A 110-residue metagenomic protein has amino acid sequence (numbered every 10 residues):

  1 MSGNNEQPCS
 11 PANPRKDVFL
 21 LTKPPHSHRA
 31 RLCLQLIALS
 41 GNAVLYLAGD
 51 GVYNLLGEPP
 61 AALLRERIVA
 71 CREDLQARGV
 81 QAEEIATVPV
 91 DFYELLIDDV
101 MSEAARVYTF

Functional and structural regions predicted by a protein language model:
P11, K16-A30, G49: Short, glycine-rich nucleotide/cofactor-binding loops
P14-K16, S40, R65, E103-A105: Short, well-ordered alpha-helix to beta-strand connector turns
V18, V44-Y46, V69: A structural signal for isolated positions on well-ordered beta-strands in alpha/beta enzyme cores
P25-L45: Histidine-anchored nucleotide/phosphate-binding helix
L36-G41, P59-R65: Short, conserved loop/helix-junction motifs that constitute active-site signature segments in enzyme catalytic cores
G49-Y53, E73-L75: Short beta-alpha junction loops
P60-I85: A glycine-rich helix N-cap at a beta->alpha junction
E83-F110: C-terminal structural segments of small proteins and small subunits
